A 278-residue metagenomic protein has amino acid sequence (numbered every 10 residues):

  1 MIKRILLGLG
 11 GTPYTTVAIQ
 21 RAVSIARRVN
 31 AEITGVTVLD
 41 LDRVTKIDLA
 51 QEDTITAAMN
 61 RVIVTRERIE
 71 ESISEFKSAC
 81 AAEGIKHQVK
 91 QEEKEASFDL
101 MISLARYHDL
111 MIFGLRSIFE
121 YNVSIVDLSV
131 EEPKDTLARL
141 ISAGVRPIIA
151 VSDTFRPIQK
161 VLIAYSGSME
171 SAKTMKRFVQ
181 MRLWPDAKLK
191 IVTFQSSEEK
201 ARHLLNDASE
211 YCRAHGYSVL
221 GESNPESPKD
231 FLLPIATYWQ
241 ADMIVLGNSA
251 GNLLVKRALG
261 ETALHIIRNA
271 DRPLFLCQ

Functional and structural regions predicted by a protein language model:
M1-T56, A143-R146, R156-S223: Small/aliphatic-rich secondary-structure junction motif
L7, F113-G114, I163, L246: Redox-cofactor binding/interface segments in oxidoreductases and associated redox assembly factors
R43, S97, E120-N122, I158 (+3 more regions): Generic structural signal for helix capping and beta-alpha/helix-loop junctions
I55-E70: A short acidic, glycine-rich active-site loop that binds or catalyzes chemistry on phosphate/adenosine moieties
S74-A82, Y121-S152: P-loop/Walker A phosphate-binding loop and immediately adjacent motor/lid segment at beta-alpha junctions
S78-M111, A214-I244, S249-K256, L264 (+1 more regions): Structural beta-alpha unit
F113-L137, G247-N269: Glycine-rich, Arg-bearing micro-motifs that act as flexible, cationic patches
F113-R116, G144-D153, F275-Q278: Short beta-strand elements of ligand-binding domains
